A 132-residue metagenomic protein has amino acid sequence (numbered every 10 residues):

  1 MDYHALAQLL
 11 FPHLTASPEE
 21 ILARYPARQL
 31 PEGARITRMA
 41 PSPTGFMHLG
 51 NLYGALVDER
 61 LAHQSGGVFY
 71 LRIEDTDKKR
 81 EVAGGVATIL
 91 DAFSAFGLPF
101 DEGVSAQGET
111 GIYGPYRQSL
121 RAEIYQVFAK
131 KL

Functional and structural regions predicted by a protein language model:
D2-K131: N-terminal Rossmann-like or analogous alpha/beta NTP/dinucleotide-binding catalytic cores that position adenine
